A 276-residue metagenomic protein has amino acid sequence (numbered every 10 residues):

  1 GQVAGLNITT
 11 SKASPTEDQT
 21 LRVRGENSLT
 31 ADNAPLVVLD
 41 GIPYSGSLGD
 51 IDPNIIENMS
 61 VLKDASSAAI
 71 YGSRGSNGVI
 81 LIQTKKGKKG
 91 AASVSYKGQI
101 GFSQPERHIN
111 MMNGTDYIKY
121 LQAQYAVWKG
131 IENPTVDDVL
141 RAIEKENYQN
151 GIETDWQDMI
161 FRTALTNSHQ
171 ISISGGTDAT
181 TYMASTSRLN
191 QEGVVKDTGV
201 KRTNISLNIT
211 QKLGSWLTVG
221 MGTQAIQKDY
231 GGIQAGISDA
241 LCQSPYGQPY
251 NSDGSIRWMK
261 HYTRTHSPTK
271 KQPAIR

Functional and structural regions predicted by a protein language model:
Q2, P35, D40-A69: Short acidic/polar hinge/loop motifs at secondary-structure boundaries that mediate gating or recognition
Q2-N7, S14-Q19, L29-A31, P35 (+5 more regions): Residues embedded in well-ordered regular secondary structure
N7-T9, T20-R24, L36-D40, N58-L62 (+3 more regions): Soluble periplasmic/extracytoplasmic beta-strand elements of cell-envelope proteins
L62, Q83-K85, S172-G176, S185 (+2 more regions): Transmembrane beta-barrel domains of outer membrane proteins
L62, S66, Y71-N77, Q83-G87: Periplasmic N-terminal soluble interaction domains immediately after the signal peptide in Gram-negative
Y71-G72, V195-G199: Short, solvent-exposed loop/turn segments at secondary-structure boundaries
G75, T166, V200-R202: Membrane-spanning beta-strands of outer-membrane beta-barrel proteins
T180, T210-Y230, C242, Y250 (+1 more regions): Face-selective signature of the C-terminal outer-membrane beta-barrel domain
